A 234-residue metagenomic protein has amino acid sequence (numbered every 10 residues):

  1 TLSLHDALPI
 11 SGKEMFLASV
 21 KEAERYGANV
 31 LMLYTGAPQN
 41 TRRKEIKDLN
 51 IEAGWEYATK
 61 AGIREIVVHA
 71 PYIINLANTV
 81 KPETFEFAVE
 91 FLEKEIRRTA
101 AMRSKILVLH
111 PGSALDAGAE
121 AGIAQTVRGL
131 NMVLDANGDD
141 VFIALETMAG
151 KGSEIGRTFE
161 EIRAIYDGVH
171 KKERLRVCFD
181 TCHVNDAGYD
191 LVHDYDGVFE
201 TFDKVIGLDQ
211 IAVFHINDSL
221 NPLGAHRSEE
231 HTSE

Functional and structural regions predicted by a protein language model:
T1-L8, E234: Short, small-residue-biased leader/transition segments that mark boundaries at the very start of proteins
A7-I10, N29-L33, I66-A70, L107-L109 (+3 more regions): Hydrophobic faces of well-ordered beta-strands that scaffold small-molecule active sites in alpha/beta enzyme cores
A7-S19, R43, I74-V89: Active-site mouth loops of central-metabolism enzymes
P9-G12, G36-P38, P71-I73, G112-A114 (+3 more regions): Active-site beta-loop-alpha junctions enriched in small/polar residues
M15-G36: Catalytic domains of carbohydrate-active enzymes, especially glycoside hydrolases
L33-A53: Glycine-rich, proline-tolerant flexible connector loops at the mouths of alpha/beta enzymes
K60, L76-R176: Active-site acidic/histidine proton-transfer and metal-coordination neighborhood in alpha/beta enzyme cores
T79, F85, E120, I155-R163 (+1 more regions): Gly/Pro-rich active-site loop or hairpin
